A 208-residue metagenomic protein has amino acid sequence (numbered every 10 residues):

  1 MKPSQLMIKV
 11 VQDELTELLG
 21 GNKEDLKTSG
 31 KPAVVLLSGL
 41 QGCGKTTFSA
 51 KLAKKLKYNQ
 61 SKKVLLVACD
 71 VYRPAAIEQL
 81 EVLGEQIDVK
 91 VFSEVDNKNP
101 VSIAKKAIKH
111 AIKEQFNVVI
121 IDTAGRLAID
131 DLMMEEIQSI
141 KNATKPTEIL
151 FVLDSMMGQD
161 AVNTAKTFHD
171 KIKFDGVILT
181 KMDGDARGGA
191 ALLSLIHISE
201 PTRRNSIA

Functional and structural regions predicted by a protein language model:
M1-C69, A76-N97, A104-K113, N117-I121: Primarily NTPase-proximal linker/entry elements flanking Walker-type ATP/GTP-binding cores
V11, L40, D70, D122 (+4 more regions): Residue-level signature of catalytic and energy-coupling elements of molecular machines, predominantly ATP/GTP-dependent
L65, V119-I121, P146-L153, I172-M182 (+1 more regions): Conserved beta-strand/loop subsegment of P-loop NTPase cores
V71-P74, N97-N99, G125-A128, S155-Q159 (+2 more regions): Conserved nucleotide-binding/hydrolysis micro-motifs of P-loop NTPases
A76-E78, A128-M134, D160-N163, G188-A190: Conserved ATPase-coupling elements of RecA-like P-loop NTPase cores
L132, K166, D170, M182-L195: GTPase G-domain guanine-specificity segment
M134-S155: Inter-motif core of Ras-like GTPase G domains
I196-A208: Single conserved hydrophobic/aromatic residue that forms the stacking wall/gate of nucleotide- or nucleobase-binding
